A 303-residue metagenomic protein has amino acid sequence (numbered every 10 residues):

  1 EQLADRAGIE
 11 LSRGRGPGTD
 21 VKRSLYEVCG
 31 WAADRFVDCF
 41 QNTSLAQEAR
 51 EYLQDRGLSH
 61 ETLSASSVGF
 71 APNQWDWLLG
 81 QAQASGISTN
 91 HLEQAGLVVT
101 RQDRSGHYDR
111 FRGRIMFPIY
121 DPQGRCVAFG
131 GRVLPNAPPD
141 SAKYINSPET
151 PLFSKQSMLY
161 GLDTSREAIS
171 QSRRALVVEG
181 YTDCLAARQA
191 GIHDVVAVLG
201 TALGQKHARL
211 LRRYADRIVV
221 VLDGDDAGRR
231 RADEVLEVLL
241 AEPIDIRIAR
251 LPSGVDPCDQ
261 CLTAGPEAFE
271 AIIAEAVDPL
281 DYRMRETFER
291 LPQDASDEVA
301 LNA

Functional and structural regions predicted by a protein language model:
L3, P17-D34, E51, Q74-Y214 (+2 more regions): Phosphate-handling DNA/RNA-contact segment within nucleic-acid enzymes
A4-G18, L63-A65, F70-Q74: Terminal amphipathic helices with adjacent charged low-complexity linkers/tails
I9, V21-W31, R125, R209 (+4 more regions): Core recognition of P-loop NTPase motor domains used across DNA-transaction enzymes
P17-D20, V37-Q41, S66-A71, Y108 (+1 more regions): Conserved short loop/turn motifs at secondary-structure junctions
D20-K22, E27-S64: Non-catalytic interaction/clamp surfaces of large macromolecular machines
A208-L211, E237-L240, A274-D278: Flexible glycine/proline-rich, aromatic-decorated loop/lid segments
I218, D226-L240, I244-I246, R250: Phosphate/diphosphate-binding loops
P243-A303: C-terminal or mid-to-C-terminal helical accessory/interaction module adjacent to the motor/catalytic core
